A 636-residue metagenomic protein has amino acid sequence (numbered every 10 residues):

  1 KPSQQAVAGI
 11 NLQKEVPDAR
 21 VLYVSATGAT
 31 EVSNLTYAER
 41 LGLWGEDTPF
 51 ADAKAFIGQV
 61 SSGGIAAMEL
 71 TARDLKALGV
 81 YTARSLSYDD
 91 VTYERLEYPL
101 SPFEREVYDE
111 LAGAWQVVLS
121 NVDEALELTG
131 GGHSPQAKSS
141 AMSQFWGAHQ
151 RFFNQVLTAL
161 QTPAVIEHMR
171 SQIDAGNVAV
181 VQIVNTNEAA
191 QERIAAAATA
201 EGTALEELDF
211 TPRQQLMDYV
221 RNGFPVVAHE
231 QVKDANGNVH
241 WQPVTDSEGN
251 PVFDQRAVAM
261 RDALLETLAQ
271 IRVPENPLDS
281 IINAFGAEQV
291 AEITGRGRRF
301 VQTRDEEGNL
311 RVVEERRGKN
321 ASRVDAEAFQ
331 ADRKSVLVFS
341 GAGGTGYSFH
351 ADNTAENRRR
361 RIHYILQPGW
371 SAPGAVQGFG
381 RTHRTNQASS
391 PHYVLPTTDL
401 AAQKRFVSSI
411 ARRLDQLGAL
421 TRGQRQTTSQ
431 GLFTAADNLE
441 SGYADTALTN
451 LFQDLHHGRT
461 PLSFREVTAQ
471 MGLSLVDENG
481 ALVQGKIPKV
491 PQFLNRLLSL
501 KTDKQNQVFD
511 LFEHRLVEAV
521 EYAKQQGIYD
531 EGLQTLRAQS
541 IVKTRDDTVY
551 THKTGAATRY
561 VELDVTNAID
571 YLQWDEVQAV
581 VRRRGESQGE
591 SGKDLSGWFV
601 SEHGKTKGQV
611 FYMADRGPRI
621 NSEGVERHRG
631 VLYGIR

Functional and structural regions predicted by a protein language model:
K1-S85, G343-H392, K404-V407: Signature of the SF2 helicase/ATPase Hel1-core->accessory helical subdomain module
I10, I166, R170, A326-E327: Short hydrophobic/charged patches on amphipathic alpha-helices used for structural packing and interfaces
P17-L22, N177-V178, R333-L337: Loop/turn-to-beta-strand initiation segments
G63-Y108, A112-W115, R425-A444: Conserved AAA+ ATPase small/helical "lid" subdomain
Y81-A195, R261-Q289: Conserved helicase/translocase motor-coupling segment
A198-G202, E206-G237, P243-T245, E513-L516 (+1 more regions): C-terminal accessory/interaction regions of large nucleic acid-associated machines
A204-Q424, S429: Conserved RecA-like P-loop NTPase helicase motor core
A402-G585: Long, largely alpha-helical accessory region at the distal end of helicase-like NTP-driven motors
